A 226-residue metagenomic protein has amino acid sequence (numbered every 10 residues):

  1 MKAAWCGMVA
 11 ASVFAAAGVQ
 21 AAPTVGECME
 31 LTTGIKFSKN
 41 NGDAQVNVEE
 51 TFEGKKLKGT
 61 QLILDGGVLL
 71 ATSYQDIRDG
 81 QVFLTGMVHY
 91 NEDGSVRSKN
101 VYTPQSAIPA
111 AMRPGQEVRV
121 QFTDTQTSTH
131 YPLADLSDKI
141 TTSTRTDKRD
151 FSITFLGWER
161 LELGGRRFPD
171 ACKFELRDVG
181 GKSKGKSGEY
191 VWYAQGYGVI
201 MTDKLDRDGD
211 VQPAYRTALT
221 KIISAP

Functional and structural regions predicted by a protein language model:
M1-W5: Positively charged n-region of N-terminal signal peptides that target proteins for export
G7-A16: Bacterial N-terminal signal peptides
A22-P104, Y131-P226: Acidic, serine/threonine-rich low-complexity disordered tracts
P104-T123, T127, P132: Long, charged/polar, surface-exposed segments that mediate recognition or autoinhibition
